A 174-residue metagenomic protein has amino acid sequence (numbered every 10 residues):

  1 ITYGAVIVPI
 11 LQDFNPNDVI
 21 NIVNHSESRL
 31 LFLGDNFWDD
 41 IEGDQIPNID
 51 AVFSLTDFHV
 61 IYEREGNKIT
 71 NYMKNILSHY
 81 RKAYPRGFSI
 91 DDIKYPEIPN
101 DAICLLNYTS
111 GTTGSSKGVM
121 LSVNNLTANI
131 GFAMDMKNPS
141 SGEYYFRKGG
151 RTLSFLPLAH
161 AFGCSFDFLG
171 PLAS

Functional and structural regions predicted by a protein language model:
T2-H79: Structural core segment of the AMP-binding/adenylate-forming
G4, G111-T112: Conserved G/P- and acidic residue-centered "switch" motifs that form tight phosphate/ATP-binding loops in soluble
L11-D13, G34, Y95, P99 (+2 more regions): Residue-level recognition of the GNAT/N-acetyltransferase active site
N17, R29, D101, V123-N124 (+1 more regions): Structural detector for helix-capping/boundary residues
N71-Y108, S115, S141-R151: Conserved pre-ATP/AMP-binding loop-to-beta segment of ANL
N107-S110, L156: Active-site beta-alpha turn of Rossmann-fold NAD(P)-dependent dehydrogenases/reductases
T127-S154, L158-S174: Conserved AMP-binding/adenylation subdomain of ANL enzymes
